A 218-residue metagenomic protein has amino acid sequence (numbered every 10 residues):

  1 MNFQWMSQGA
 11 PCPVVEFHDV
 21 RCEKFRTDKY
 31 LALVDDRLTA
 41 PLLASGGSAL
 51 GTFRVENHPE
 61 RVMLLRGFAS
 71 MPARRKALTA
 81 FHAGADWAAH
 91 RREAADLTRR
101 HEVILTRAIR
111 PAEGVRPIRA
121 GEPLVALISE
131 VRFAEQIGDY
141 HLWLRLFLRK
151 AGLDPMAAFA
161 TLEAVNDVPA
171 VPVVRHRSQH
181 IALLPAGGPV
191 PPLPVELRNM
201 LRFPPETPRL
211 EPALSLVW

Functional and structural regions predicted by a protein language model:
N2-G9, K29-G51, H58, G67-L105 (+3 more regions): An amphipathic, aromatic/His-enriched active-site/gating alpha helix that lines ligand/cofactor pockets
A10-V15: Short coil-to-beta-strand
F17-K24, A108-P169, V174-G187, L216-W218: Surface-exposed interaction/gating patches
H58-P59, A164: Short secondary-structure capping/turn micro-motifs that flank functional sites
